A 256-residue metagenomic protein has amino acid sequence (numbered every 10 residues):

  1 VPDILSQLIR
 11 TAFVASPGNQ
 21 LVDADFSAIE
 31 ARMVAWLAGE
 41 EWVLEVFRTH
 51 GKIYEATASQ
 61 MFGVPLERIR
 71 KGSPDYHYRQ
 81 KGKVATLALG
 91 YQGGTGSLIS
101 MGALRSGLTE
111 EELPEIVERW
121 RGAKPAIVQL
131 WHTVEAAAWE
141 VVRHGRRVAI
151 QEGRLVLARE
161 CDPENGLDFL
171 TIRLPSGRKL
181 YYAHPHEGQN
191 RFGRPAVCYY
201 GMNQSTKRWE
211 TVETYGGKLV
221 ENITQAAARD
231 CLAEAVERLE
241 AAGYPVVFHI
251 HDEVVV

Functional and structural regions predicted by a protein language model:
V1-V256: Conserved catalytic core of nucleotide polymerization and phosphodiester-bond processing enzymes
